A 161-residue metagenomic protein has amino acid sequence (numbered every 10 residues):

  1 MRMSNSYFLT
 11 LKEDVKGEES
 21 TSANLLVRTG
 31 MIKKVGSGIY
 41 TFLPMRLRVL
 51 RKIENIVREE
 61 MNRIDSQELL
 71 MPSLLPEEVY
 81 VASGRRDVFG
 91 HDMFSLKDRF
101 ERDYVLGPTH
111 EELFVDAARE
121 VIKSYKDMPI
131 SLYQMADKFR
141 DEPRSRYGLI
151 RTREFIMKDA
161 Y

Functional and structural regions predicted by a protein language model:
M1-Y161: TRNA-recognition modules of translation machinery and tRNA-sensing kinases, especially anticodon-binding
